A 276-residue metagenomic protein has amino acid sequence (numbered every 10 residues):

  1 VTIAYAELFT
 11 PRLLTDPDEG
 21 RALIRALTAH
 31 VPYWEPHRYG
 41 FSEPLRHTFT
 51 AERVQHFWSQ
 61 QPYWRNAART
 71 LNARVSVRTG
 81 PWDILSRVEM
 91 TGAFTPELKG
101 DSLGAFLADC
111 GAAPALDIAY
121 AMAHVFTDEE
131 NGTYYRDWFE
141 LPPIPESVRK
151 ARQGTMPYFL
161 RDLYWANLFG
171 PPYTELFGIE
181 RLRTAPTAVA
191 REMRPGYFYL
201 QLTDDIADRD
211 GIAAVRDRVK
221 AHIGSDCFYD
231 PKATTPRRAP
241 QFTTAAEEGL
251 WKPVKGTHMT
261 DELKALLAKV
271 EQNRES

Functional and structural regions predicted by a protein language model:
T2-Y39, G132-S276: C-terminal interaction module
G20-R21, R25-I144: Internal, hydrophobic cores of structured domains that mediate oligomerization or house catalytic pockets within large
